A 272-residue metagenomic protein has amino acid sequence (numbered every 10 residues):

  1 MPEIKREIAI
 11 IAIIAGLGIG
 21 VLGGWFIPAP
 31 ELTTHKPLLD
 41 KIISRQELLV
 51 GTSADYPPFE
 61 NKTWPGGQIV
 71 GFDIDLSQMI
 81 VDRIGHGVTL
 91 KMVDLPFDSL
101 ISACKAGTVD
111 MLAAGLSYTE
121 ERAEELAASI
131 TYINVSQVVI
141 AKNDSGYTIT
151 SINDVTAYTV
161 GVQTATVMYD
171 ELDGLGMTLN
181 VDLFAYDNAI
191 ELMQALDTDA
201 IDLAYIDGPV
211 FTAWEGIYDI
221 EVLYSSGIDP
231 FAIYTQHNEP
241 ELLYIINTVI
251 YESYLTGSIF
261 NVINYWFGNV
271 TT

Functional and structural regions predicted by a protein language model:
M1-T33, T272: Secretory targeting signatures
A29-K36, I74-R83, N143-G146, N153 (+2 more regions): Extended ligand-binding regions for polar small-molecule ligands
L32-T33, S44, V167-D187, G216-S225 (+1 more regions): Ligand-binding clefts/hinges and TM-proximal coupling segments of bilobed small-molecule sensing domains
K36, D40-A114, A185: Extracytoplasmic small-molecule ligand-binding "clamshell" domains of the periplasmic binding protein/Venus flytrap
T52-Y56, V93-D98, G107-T119, V135 (+3 more regions): Beta->alpha turn/N-cap motifs
A54, I133-A141, G208-Y251, V270-T271: Periplasmic-binding protein-like
Q78, T89-D154, D219-S226: Acidic, polar ligand-binding/catalytic clefts
S99, G115-E125, E171-G174, Q194-I228: A ligand-binding cleft/hinge motif common to bilobed small-molecule-binding domains
